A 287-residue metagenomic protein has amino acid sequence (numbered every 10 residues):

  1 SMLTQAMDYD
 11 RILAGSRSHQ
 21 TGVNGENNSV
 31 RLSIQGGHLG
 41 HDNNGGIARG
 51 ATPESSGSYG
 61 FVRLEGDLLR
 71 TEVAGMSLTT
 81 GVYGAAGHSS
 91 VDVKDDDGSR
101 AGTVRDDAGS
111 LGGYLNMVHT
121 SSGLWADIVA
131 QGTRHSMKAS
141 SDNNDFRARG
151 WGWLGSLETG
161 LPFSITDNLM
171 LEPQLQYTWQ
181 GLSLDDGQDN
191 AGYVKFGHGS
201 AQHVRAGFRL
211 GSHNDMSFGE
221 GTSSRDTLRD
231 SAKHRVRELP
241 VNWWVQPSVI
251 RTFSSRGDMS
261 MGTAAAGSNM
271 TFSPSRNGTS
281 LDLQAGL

Functional and structural regions predicted by a protein language model:
S1-L171, S275: Outer membrane beta-barrel translocator domains of Type V secretion systems
E72, G109-G112, G197-L287: Outer membrane beta-barrel transmembrane domains
T120-S122, T166, G192, H213-D215 (+1 more regions): Short strand-coil-strand connectors
Q131, Q176-T178, Q246-I250: Short loop/turn motifs enriched for small/polar and acidic residues
T133-H135, Q180, D189-N190: Short, conserved phosphate-binding/catalytic loop or strand-edge motifs used in phosphoryl-/nucleotidyl-transfer
S140-S141, W179-D186, S254: Short, surface-exposed loop/turn segments at secondary-structure boundaries that line and modulate
T159-L161, L171, Q176-L184: Solvent-exposed flexible segments
D185-G197: Acidic, Ser/Thr-rich low-complexity linear motifs
